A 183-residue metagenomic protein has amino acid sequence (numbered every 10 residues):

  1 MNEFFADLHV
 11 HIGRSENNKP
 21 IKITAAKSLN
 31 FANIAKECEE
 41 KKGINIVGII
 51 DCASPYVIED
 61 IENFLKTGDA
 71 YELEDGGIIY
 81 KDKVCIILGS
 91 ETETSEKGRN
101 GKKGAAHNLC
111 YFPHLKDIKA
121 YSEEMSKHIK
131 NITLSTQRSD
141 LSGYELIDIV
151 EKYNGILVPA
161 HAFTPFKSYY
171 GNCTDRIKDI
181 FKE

Functional and structural regions predicted by a protein language model:
M1-K102: An N-terminally biased module of ancient metal coordination in phosphate/nucleic-acid-related enzymes
I58-E183: Extended substrate/RNA-proximal surfaces in nucleic-acid metabolism proteins
